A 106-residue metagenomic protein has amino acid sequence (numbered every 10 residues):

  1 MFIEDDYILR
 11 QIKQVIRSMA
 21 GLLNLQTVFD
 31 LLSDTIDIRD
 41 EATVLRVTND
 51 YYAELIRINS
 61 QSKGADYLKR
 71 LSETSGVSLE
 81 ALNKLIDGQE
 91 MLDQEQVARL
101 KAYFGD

Functional and structural regions predicted by a protein language model:
M1-D40: General nucleic-acid-binding
Q11, I16-M19, Y52, A65 (+1 more regions): TPR repeat positional signature
D37-V44, A53: Alpha-helical adaptor scaffolds
E54-R70: Short basic helix-loop element that most often maps to the first helix and adjoining turn of HTH DNA-binding modules
Y67-T74, L82: Short alpha-helical "recognition helix" segments of helix-turn-helix
S78-M91: Recognition helix of helix-turn-helix/homeodomain-like DNA-binding domains that insert into the DNA major groove
Q94-D106: DNA major-groove recognition helix of helix-turn-helix/homeodomain DNA-binding modules
